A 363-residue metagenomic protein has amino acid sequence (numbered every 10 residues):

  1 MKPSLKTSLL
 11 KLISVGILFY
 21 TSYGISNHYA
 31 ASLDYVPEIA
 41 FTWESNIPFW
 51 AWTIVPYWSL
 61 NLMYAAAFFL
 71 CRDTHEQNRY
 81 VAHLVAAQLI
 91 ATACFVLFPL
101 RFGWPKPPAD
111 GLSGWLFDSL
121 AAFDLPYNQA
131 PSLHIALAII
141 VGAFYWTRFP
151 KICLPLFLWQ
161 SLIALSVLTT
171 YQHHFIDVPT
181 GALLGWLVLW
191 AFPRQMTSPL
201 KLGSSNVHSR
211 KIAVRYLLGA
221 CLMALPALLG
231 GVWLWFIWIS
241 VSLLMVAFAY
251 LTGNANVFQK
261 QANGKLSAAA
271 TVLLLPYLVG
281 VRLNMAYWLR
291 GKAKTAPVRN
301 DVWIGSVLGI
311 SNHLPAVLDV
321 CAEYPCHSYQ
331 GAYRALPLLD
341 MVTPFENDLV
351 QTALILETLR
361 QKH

Functional and structural regions predicted by a protein language model:
M1-M63, P107-P108, F117, T252-A269 (+1 more regions): N-terminal transmembrane-helix/juxtamembrane module of multi-pass inner/ER membrane proteins
K2-T7, F69-V81, T147-I152, L202-S205 (+2 more regions): Membrane-interface helix-boundary motifs at transmembrane edges
Y20-T21, Q88-V96, L158-Y171, A220-P226 (+1 more regions): Aromatic-anchored segments of alpha-helical transmembrane domains
S26-S45, L70-L156, Q160-A164, L187-L189 (+5 more regions): Membrane-interface loops
I54-A67, H134-I140: Hydrophobic alpha-helical transmembrane segments
S113-L120, Y287-K362: Cysteine-based protein phosphatase catalytic domain of the PTP/DSP
L137-A138, H173-P193: Alpha-helical transmembrane segments that form the membrane-embedded catalytic/substrate-binding core of multi-pass
C221-R290: RNA-binding accessory domains that recognize and position tRNA/RNA substrates
